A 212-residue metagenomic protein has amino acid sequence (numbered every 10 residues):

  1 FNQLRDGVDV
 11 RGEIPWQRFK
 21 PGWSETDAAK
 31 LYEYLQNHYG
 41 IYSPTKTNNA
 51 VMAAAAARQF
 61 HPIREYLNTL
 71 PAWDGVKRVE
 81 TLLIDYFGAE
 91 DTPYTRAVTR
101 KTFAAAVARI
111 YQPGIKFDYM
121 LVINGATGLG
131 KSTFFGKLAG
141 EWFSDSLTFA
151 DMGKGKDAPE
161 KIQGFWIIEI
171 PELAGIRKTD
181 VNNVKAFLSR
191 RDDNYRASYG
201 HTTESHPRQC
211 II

Functional and structural regions predicted by a protein language model:
F1-R78, P93-A97: N-terminal nucleic-acid engagement/recognition segments and initiation subdomains in replication, restriction
Q3-D6, S144-D145, D192-Y195: Short secondary-structure junctions
A54-G164: P-loop NTPase catalytic core of nucleic-acid-dependent motor ATPases
P113-G114, I176-R177, E204: Short glycine/serine/proline-enriched coil/turn segments at secondary-structure junctions
V122, I168-E169, I212: Structured core elements
A158-Q163, R196-I212: AAA+/SF3 P-loop NTPase mechanochemical coupling elements
F165-S189: Conserved AAA+/SF3 P-loop NTPase catalytic/coupling segment centered on the Walker-B
V181-E204: Conserved catalytic/switch belt of AAA+ P-loop NTPases
